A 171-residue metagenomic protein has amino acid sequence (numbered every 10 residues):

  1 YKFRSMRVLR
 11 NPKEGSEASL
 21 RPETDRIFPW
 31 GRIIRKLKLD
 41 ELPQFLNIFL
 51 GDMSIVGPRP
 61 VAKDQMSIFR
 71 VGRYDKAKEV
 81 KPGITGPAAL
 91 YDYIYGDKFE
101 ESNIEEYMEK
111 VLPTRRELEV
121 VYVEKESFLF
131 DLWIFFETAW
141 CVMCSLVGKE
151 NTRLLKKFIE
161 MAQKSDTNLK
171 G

Functional and structural regions predicted by a protein language model:
Y1-G171: Conserved small/aromatic sequence motifs within transmembrane helices
